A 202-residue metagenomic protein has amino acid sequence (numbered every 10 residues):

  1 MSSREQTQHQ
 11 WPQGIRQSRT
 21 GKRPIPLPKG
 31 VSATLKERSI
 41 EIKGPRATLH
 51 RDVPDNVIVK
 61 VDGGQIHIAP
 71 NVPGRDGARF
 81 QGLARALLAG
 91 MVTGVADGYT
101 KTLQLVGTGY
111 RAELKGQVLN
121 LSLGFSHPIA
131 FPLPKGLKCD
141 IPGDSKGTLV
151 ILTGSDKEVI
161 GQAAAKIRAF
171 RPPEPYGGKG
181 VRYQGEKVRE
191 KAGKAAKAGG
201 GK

Functional and structural regions predicted by a protein language model:
S2-Q81, R85-T93, D97-A165, A169-K202: N-terminal intrinsically disordered, cationic/polar leader segments that include organellar targeting peptides
